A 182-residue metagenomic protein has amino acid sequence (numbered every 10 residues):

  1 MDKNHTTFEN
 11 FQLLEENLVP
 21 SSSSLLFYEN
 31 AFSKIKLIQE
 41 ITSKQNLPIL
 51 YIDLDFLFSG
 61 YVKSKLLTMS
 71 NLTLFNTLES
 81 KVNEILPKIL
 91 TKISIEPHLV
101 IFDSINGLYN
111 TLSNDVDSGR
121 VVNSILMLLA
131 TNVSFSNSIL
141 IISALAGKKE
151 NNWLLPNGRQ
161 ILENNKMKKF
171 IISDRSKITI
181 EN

Functional and structural regions predicted by a protein language model:
M1-T7, K177-N182: C-terminal regions of RecA-like/P-loop NTPase motor modules
D2-S21: Pre-Walker A adenine-sensing motif
E16-V19, K44, L67, T91-I95 (+2 more regions): Conserved catalytic network of the ASCE P-loop NTPase/AAA+ motor domain
V19-I89: Conserved P-loop
F56-F58, L78-S80, N106-L108, A146-K149: Conserved nucleotide-binding/hydrolysis micro-motifs of P-loop NTPases
K63, L112-N114, W153: Short amphipathic alpha-helical segments
T77-S136: Phosphate-binding/switch loop-helix module in NTP-utilizing enzymes
T131-N182: Phosphate-binding/switch region of NTP-binding enzymes
